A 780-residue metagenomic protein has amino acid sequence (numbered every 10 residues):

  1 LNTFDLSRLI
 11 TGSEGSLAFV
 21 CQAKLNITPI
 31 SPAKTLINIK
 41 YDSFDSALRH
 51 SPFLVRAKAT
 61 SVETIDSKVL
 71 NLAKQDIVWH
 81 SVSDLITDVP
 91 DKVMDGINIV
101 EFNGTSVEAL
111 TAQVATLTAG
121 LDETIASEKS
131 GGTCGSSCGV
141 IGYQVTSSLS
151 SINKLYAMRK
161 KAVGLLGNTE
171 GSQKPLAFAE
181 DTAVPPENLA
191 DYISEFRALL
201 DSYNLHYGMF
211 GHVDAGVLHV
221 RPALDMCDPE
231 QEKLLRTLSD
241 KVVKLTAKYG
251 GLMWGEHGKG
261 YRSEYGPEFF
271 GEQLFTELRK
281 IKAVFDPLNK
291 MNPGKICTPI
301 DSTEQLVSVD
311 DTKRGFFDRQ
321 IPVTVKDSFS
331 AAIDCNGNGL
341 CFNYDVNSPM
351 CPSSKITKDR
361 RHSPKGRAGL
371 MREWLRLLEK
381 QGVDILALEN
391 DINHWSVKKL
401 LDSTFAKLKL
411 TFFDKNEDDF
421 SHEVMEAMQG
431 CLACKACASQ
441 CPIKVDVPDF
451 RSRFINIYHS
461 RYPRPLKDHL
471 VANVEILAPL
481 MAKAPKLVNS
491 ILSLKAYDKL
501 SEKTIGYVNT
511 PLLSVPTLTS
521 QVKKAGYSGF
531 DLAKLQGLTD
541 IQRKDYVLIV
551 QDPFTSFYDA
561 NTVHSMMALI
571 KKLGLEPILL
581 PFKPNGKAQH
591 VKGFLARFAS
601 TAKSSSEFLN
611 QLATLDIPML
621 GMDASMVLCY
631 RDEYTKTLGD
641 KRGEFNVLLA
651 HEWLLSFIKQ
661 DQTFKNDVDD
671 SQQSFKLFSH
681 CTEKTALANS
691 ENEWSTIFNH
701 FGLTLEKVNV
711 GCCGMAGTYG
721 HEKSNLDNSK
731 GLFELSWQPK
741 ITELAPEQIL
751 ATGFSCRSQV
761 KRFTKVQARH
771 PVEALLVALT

Functional and structural regions predicted by a protein language model:
L1-D45, K290-N292, C297, S302-T324: FAD-binding subdomain of flavoenzyme oxidoreductases
T3-I27, G211-V217, G258, N289-M291 (+4 more regions): Conserved phosphate/anionic-ligand binding catalytic regions in large, soluble enzymes, centered on
L6, N71-V89, I152-A162, H219-L235 (+8 more regions): Short glycine/threonine-rich loop-to-helix capping motif typified by GTGT followed within a few residues by an Asp-Pro
A23-I30, L48-Q173, H206, G211-V213 (+8 more regions): Terminal amphipathic helices with adjacent charged low-complexity linkers/tails
E63-H80, G135-K161, F210-R221, G255-E268 (+13 more regions): A glycine-rich phosphate-binding loop feature that marks nucleotide/adenosyl-phosphate handling sites
L166, Q173, P267-V325, S330-D334: Activity-critical C-terminal alpha-helical subdomain
D286, P293, P448-T780: Iron-sulfur cluster-binding electron-transfer modules in prokaryotic oxidoreductases
T303, V307-N338, F342-M481, A599-S605 (+6 more regions): Ferredoxin-type iron-sulfur electron-transfer modules in oxidoreductases and energy-metabolism complexes
